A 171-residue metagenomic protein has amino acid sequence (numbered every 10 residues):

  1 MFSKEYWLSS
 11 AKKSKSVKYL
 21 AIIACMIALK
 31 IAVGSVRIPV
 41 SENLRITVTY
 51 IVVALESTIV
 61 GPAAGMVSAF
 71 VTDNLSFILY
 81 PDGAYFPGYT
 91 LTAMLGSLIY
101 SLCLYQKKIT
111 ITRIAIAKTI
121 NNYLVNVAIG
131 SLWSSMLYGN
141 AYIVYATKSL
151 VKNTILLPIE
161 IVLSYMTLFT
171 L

Functional and structural regions predicted by a protein language model:
M1-L171: Loop-helix junctions at membrane interfaces
